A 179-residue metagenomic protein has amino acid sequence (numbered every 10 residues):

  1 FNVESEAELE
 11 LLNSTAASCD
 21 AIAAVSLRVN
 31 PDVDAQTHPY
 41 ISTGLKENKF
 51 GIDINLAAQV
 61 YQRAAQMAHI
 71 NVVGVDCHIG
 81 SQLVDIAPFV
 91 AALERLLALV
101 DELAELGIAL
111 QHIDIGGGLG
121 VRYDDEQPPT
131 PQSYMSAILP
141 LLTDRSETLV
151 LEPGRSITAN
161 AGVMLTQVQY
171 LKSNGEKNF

Functional and structural regions predicted by a protein language model:
F1-V121: Conserved alpha/beta-domain cores
S81-F179: C-terminal active-site-proximal or functional interface alpha/beta core segments in diverse enzymes
